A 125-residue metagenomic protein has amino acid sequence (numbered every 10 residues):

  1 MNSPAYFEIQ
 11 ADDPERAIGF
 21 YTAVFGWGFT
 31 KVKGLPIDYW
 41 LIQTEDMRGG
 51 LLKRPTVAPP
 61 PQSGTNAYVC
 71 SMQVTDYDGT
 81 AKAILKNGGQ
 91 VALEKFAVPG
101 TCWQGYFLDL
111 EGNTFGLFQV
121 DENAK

Functional and structural regions predicted by a protein language model:
M1-A5, G19-T75, G79-L108, V120-K125: Vicinal oxygen chelate
A11-D13: Conserved beta-strand-loop-alpha-helix junction that forms the acyl-donor binding cleft
L117: Short glycine-/small-residue motifs
